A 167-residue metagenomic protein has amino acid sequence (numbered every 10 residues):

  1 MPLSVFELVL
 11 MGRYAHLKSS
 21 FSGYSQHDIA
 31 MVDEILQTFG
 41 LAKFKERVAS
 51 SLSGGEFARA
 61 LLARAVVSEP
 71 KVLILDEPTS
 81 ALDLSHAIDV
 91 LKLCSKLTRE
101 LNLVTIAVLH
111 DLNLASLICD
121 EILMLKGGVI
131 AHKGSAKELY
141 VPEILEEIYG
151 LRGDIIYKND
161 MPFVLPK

Functional and structural regions predicted by a protein language model:
L10, S25-F44: Conserved ABC ATPase "signature" region
V48-L52, E56: Conserved ABC ATPase signature
E69: Conserved catalytic motifs of ABC-family nucleotide-binding domains
L73-E77: Catalytic Walker B motif of ABC-type/P-loop ATPase nucleotide-binding domains
I88-L101: Helical segment within the ABC ATPase nucleotide-binding domain
L123, G127-E138: Conserved switch/coupling elements of ABC/ABC-like ATPase nucleotide-binding domains
E146-K167: ABC ATPase nucleotide-binding domains
